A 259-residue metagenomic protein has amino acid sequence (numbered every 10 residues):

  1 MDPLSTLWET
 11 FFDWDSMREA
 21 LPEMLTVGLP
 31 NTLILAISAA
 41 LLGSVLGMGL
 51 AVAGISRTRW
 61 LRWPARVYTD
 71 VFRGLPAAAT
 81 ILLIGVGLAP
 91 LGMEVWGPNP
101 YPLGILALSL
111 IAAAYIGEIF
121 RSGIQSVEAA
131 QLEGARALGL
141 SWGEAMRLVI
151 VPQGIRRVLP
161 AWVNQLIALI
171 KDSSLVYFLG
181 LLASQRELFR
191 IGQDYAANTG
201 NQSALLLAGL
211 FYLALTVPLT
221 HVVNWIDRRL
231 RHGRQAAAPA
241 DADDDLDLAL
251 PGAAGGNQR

Functional and structural regions predicted by a protein language model:
M1-R259: Transmembrane alpha-helices and adjacent helix-loop boundaries
